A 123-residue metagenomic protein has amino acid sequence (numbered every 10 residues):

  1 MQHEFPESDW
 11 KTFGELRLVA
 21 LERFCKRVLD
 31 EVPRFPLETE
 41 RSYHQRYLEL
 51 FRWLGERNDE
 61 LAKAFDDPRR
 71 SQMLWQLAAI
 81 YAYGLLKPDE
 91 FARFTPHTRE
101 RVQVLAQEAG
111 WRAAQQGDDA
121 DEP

Functional and structural regions predicted by a protein language model:
M1-P123: Acidic, Ser/Pro/Thr-rich low-complexity regulatory regions and the short amphipathic helical interaction modules they
